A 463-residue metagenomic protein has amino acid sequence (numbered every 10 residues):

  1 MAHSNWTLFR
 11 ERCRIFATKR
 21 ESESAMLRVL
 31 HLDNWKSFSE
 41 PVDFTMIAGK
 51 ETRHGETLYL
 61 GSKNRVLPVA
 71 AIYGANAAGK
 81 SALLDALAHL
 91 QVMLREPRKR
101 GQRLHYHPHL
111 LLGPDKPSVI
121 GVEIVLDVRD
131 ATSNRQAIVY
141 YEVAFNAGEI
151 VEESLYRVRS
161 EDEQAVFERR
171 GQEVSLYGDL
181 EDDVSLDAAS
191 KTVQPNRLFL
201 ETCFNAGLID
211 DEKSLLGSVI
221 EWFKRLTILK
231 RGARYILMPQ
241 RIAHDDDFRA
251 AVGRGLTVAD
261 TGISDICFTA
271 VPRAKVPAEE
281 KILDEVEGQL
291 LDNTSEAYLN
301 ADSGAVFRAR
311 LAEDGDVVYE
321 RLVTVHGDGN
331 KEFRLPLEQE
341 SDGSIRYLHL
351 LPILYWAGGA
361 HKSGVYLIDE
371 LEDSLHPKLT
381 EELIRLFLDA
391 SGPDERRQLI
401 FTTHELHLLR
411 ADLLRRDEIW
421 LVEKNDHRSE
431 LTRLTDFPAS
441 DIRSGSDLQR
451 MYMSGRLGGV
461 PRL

Functional and structural regions predicted by a protein language model:
A2-T7, C13-S62, P68-Q91, Y319-V460: Switch/communication elements of ASCE P-loop NTPase nucleotide-binding domains
E21, A25-S37, Q172-A189, A301-V325: An N-terminal domain-start capping segment
A25-M26, D115-V119, N146-V151, G315-R321 (+1 more regions): A short, compositionally biased
L32, I124-N134, R157, H326-N330: Short acidic, glycine-rich loop/turn motifs
L58-A77, S81-I150: Conserved P-loop NTP-binding catalytic core
Q102-Y106, D302-V306, F401-E405: Short Pro/Gly-enriched beta-strand edge/turn motifs at strand-loop
S133-Q136, Y140-G288: Electropositive, glycine-dotted interaction segments that contact anionic polymers or phosphate-rich ligands
R234-Q339, L457, P461-R462: Extended helical coiled-coil dimerization/tether regions that scaffold and oligomerize large DNA-maintenance assemblies
